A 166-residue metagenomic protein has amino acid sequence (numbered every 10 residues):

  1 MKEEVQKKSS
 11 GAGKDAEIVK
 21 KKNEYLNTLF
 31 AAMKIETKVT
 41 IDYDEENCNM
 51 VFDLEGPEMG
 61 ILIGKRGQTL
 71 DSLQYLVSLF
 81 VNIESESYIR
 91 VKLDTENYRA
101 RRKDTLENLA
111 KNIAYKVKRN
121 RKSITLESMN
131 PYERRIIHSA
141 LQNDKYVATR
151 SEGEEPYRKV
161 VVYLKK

Functional and structural regions predicted by a protein language model:
M1-K166: RNA-contacting regions in translation and RNA-metabolism proteins, encompassing KH/S1 modules where present
